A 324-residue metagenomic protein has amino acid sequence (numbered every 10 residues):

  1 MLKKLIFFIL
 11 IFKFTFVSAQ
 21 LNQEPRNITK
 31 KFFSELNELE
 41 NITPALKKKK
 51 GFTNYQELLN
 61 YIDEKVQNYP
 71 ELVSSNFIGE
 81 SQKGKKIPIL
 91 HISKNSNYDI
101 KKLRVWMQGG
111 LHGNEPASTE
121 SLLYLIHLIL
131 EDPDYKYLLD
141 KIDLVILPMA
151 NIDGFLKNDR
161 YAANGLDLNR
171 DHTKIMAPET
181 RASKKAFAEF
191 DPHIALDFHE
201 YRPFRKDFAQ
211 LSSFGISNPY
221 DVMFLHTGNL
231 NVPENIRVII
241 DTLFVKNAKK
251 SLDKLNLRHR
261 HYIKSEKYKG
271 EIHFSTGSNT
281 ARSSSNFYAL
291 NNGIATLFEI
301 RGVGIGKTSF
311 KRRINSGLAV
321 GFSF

Functional and structural regions predicted by a protein language model:
K4-K13: Sec-dependent N-terminal signal peptides
V17-F324: M14 metallocarboxypeptidase catalytic domain recognition
